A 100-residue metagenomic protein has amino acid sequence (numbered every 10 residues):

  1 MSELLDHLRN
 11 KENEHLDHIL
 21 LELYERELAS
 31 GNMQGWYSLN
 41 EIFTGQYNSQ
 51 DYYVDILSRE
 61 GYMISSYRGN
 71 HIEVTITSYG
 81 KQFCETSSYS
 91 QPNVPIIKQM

Functional and structural regions predicted by a protein language model:
M1-R26: Short alpha-helical segments that sit at the start of domains
N13, D17, D51, T77-S78: Non-catalytic, well-ordered alpha-helical scaffold segments
L23, E27, C84-S87: Generic structural signal for hydrophobic core residues of well-folded globular domains
A29-F43: Short acidic, hydrophobic short linear motifs in intrinsically disordered regions
F43-E60: Short amphipathic alpha-helical interaction segments
S58-R68: A short, conserved structural fragment
N70-I76: Minor-groove-contacting beta-hairpin "wing" of winged helix-turn-helix DNA-binding domains
S78-M100: Short, amphipathic alpha-helical interaction segments positioned at domain boundaries
